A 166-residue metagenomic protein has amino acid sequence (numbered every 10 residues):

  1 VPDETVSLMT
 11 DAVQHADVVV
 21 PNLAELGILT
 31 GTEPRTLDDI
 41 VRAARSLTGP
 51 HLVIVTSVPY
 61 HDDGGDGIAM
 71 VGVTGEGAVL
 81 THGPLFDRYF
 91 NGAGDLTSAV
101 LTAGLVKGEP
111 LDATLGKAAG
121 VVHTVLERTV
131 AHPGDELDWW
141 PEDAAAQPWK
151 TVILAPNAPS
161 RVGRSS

Functional and structural regions predicted by a protein language model:
V1-A78, D112: Conserved phosphate/ATP/ADP-binding segment of small-molecule kinases
S7-T10, Q14, A99, A103 (+1 more regions): Residues on a specific face of well-ordered alpha-helices
E25, S57-H61, P84-D87, A119-V122: Glycine-rich beta-alpha junction loops
G27-I28, Y89-L111, L115: Short, small-residue alpha-helix embedded
D62-G64, Y89-F90, T124-V130: Short active-site-adjacent structural elements
A78-N91: Short pre-catalytic strand/loop immediately N-terminal to key active-site residues, enriched for Gly-Thr
D112-S166: Charged C-terminal helix
